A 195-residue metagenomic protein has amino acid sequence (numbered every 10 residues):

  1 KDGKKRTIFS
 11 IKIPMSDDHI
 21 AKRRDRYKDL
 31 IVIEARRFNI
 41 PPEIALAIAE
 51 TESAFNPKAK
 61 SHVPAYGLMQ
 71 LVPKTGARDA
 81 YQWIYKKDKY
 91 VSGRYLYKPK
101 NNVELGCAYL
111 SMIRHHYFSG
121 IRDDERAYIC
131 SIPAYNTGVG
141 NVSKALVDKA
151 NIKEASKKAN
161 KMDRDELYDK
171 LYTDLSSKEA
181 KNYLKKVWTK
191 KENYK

Functional and structural regions predicted by a protein language model:
K1-E50, K58, H115-D124, D148-K195: Cell-wall glycan-active module
I44, G67, C130: Amphipathic alpha-helical recognition patches that constitute DNA-binding helices
A47, L68-Q70, A134: Structural recognition of the beta-strand scaffold that forms the well-ordered cores of secreted hydrolase catalytic
T51, V72-K74, Y135: Active-site-proximal beta-strand/loop segments in catalytic clefts of secreted hydrolases
S53-H62, R78, T137-K149: Secretory-pathway/luminal and periplasmic proteins that interact with or process carbohydrate-rich
H62-K89, E104-M112, M162: Substrate-binding/active-site groove segments that recognize and process beta-1,4-linked N-acetyl-hexosamine
V91-N101: A short, structured beta-strand-centered segment in the mid-to-C-terminal lobe of catalytic cores from group-transfer
N101-N151: Catalytic and binding regions of secreted/periplasmic enzymes and modules that target cell-wall glycans
